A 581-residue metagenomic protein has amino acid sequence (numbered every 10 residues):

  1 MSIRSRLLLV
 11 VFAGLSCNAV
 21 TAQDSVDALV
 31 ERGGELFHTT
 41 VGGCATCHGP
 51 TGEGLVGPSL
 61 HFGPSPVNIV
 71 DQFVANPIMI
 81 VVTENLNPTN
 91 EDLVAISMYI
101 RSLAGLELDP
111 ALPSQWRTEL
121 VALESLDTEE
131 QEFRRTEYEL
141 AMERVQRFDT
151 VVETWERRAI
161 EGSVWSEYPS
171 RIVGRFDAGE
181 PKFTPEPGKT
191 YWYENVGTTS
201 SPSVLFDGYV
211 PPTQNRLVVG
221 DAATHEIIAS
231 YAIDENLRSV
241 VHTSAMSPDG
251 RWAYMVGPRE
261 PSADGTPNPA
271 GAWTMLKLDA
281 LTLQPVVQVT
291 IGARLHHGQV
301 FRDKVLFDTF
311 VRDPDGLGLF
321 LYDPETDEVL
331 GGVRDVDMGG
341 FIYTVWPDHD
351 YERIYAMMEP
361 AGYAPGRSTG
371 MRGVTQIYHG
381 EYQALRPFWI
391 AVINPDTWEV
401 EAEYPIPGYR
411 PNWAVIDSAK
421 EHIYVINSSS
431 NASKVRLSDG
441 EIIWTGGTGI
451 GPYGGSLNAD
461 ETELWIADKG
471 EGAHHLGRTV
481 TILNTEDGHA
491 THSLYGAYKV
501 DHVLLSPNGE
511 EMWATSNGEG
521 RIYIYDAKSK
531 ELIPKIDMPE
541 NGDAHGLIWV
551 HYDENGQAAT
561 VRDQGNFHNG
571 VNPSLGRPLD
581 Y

Functional and structural regions predicted by a protein language model:
S25-E31, V41-G43, P50, V82-V196 (+1 more regions): Flexible coil segments in periplasmic/lumen-exposed cytochrome c-class electron-transfer proteins
E31-L36, T46-E84: Gly/Gly-Pro-rich "capping" loops immediately C-terminal to redox-active cysteine motifs in periplasmic/lumenal
Y168-G174, E226-E235, Q284-V289, E328-D335 (+4 more regions): A short beta-strand motif characteristic of beta-propeller blades
R175-F183, R238-A245, I291-R302, G339-P347 (+4 more regions): Repeated scaffold domains used in trafficking and secretory/extracellular systems, primarily beta-propellers
G188-T190, D249-R251, R302-K304, D350-E352 (+3 more regions): Short coil/turn segments that connect the beta-strands within blades of beta-propeller domains
Y191-P212, V256-G271, T309-R312, A356-L385 (+1 more regions): Short, conserved, GDST-rich strand-edge loop motifs in beta-rich repeat architectures
A222-H225, D279-L283, D323-D327, N394-W398 (+3 more regions): Short loop/turn segments that connect beta-strands within beta-propeller blades
T515-Y581: Blade-level signature of beta-propeller repeat domains, shared across WD40, Kelch, NHL, RCC1 and BNR/Asp-box propellers
